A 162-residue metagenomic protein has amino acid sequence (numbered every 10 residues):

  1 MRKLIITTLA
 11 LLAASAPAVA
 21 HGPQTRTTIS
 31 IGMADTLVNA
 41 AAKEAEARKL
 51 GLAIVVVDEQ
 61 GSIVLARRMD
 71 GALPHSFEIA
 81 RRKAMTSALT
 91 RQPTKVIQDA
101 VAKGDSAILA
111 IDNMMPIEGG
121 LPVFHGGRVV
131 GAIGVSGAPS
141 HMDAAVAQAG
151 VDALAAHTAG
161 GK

Functional and structural regions predicted by a protein language model:
M1-L4: Positively charged n-region of N-terminal signal peptides that target proteins for export
T7-T8, A18-A20: Cleavable N-terminal signal peptides
A13-P17: N-terminal signal peptide c-region/cleavage motif recognized by signal peptidases
A20-K162: Flexible, solvent-exposed loop/hinge segments and secondary-structure transition points
